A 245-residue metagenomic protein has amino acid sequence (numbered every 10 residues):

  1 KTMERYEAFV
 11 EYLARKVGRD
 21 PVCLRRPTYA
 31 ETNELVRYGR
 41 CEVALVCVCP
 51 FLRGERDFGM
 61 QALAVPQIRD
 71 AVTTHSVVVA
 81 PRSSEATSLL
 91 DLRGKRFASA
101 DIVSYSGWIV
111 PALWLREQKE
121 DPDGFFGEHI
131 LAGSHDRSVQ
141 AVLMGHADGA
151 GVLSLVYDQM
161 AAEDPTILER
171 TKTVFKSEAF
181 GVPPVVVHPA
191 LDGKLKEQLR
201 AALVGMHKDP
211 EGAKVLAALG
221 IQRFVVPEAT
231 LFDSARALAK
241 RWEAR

Functional and structural regions predicted by a protein language model:
K1-A8, F180-V182, V186-R245: An extracytoplasmic/periplasmic, membrane-proximal ligand-sensing/linker region
K1-L52: Extracytoplasmic small-molecule ligand-binding "clamshell" domains of the periplasmic binding protein/Venus flytrap
E7-R19, G107-L131, Q159-T166, A237-W242: Ligand-binding cleft/hinge of the Venus flytrap
C23-E34, P122-Q140, A179-G181: Short helix-initiation/N-cap motifs at beta->coil->alpha
A30-A44, D57-F58, L90, S134-L155: Short helices/loops that flank or line small-molecule/ion binding pockets
V48-D57, P111-E117, A141-M144, D148-L168: A ligand-binding cleft/hinge motif common to bilobed small-molecule-binding domains
M60-A71, F125-E128, A161-A179: Short beta-strand->loop
A80-D101, P122-G124: Flexible hinge/capping segments at coil-to-helix
